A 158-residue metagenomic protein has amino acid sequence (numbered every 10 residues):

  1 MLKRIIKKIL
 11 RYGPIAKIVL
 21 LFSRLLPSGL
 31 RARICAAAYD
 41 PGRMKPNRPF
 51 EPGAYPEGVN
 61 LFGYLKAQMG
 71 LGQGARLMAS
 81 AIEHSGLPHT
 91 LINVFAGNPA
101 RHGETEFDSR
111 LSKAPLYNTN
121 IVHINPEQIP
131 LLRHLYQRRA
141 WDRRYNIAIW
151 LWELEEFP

Functional and structural regions predicted by a protein language model:
M1-P52: Membrane-proximal basic amphipathic "stem/tether" segments
G42, P46-N47, N60-F62, N93-P158: Extended catalytic core of nucleotide-activated donor transferases of GT-like folds
G63-G74: A short, glycine/small-residue-rich beta-strand->loop->alpha-helix junction that serves as a flexible
G74-I82: Short amphipathic alpha-helix
I82-T90, D142: Structural alpha-beta junctions
